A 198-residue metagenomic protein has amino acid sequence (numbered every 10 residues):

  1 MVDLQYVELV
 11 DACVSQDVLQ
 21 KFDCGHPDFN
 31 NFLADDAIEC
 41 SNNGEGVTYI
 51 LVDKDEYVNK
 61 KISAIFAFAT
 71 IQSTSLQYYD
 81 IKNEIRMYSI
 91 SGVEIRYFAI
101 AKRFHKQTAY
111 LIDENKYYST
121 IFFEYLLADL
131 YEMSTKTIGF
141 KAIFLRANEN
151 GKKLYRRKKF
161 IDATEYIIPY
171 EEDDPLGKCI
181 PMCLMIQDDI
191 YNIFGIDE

Functional and structural regions predicted by a protein language model:
M1-D113, I121, Y125-E198: Non-catalytic substrate-recognition and accessory regions of acyl/acetyltransferase enzymes
